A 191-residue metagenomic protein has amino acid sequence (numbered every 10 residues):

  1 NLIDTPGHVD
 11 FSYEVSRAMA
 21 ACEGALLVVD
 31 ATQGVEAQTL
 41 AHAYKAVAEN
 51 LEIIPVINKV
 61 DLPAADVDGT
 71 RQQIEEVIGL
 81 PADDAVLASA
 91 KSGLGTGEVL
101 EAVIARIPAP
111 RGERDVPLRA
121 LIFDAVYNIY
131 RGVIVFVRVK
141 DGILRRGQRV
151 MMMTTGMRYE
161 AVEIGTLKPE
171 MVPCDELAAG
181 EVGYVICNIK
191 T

Functional and structural regions predicted by a protein language model:
L2-D4, A18, L26, T39 (+6 more regions): Residue-level signature of catalytic and energy-coupling elements of molecular machines, predominantly ATP/GTP-dependent
T5-F11, M19-A43, V47-G69, D84: Conserved Switch II/interswitch segment of TRAFAC-class P-loop GTPases
S16, A20-E23, D30, Y44-V47 (+7 more regions): Signal for well-folded cores of large energy- and translation-related assemblies
S16-A18, A41-A43, D68-Q72, L100-A102 (+1 more regions): Short, glycine/charged-enriched secondary-structure capping and boundary segments
Q33, Q38, Q72-Q73, R119 (+2 more regions): Residue-identity detector for glutamine
I78-T191: Conserved catalytic-core segments of large NTP-driven translation/proteostasis enzymes
